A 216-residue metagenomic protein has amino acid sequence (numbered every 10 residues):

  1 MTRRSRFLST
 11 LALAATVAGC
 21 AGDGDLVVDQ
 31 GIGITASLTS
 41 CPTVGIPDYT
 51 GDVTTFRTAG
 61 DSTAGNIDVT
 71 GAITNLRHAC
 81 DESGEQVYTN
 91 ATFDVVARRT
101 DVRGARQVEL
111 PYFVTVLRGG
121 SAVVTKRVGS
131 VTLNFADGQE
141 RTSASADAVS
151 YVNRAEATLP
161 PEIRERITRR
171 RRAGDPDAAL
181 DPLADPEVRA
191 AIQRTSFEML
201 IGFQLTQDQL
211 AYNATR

Functional and structural regions predicted by a protein language model:
M1-S9: Bacterial N-terminal signal peptides that target proteins for export
A15-G19: C-terminal motif of bacterial Sec signal peptides marking the signal peptidase cleavage site
A21-G24: Bacterial signal peptide processing site
D29-R57: Post-signal peptide N-terminal segment of mature Sec-exported envelope proteins
D61-V69, R77-T89, R99-R106, G120-V124 (+1 more regions): Short, solvent-exposed beta-strand/turn "edge" segments of beta-rich domains on protein surfaces
N75-E82, F93-D101, Y112-G120, F135-D137 (+1 more regions): Beta-strand elements of well-folded, non-transmembrane domains
R106-L159: An exposed acidic His-Trp-rich patch
S145, Y151-D208: Intrinsically disordered, low-complexity, charge-dense segments enriched in Lys/Arg and Glu/Asp interspersed
